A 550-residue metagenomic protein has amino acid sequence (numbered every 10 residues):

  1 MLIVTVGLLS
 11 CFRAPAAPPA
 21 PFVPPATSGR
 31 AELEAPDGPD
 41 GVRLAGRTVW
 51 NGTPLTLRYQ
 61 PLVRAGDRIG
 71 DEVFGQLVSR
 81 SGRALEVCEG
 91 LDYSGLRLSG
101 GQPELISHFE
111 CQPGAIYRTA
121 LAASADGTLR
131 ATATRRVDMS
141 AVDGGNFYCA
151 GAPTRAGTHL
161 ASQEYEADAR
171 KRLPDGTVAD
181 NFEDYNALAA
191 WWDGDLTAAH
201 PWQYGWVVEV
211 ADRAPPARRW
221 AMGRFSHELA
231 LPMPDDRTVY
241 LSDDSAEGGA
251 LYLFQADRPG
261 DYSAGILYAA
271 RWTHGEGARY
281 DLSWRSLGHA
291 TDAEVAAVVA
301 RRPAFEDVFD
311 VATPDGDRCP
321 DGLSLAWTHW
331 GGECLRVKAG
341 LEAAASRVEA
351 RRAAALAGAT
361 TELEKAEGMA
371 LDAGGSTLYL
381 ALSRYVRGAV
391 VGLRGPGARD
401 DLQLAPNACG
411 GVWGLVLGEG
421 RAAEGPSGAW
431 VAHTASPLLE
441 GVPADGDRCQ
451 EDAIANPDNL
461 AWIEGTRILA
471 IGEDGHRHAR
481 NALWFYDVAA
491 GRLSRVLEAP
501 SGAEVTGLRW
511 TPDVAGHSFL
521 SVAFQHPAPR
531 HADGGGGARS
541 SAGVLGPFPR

Functional and structural regions predicted by a protein language model:
M1-V4: Sec-dependent signal peptide recognition, specifically the positively charged N-region followed immediately by
F12-R13: Bacterial signal peptide processing site
A17-R550: Conserved small-residue
